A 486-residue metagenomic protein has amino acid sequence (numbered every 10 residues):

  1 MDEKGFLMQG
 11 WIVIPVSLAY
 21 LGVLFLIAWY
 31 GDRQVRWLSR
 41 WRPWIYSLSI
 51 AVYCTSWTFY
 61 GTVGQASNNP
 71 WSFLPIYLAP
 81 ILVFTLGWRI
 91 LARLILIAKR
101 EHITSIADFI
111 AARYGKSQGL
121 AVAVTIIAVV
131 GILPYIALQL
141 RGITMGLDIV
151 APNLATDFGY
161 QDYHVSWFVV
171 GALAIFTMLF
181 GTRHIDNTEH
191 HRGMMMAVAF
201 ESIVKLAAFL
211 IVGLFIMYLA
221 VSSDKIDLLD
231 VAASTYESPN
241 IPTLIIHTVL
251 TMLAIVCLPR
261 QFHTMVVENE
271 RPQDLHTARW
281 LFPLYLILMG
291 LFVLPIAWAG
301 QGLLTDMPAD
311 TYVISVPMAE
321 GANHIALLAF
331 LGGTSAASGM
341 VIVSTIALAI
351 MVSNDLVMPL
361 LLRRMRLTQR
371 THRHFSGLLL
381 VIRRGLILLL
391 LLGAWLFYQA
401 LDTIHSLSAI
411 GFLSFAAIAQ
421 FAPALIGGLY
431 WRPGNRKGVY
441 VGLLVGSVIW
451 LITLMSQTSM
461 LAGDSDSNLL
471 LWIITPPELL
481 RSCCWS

Functional and structural regions predicted by a protein language model:
D2-S486: Membrane-embedded helix-loop-helix hairpins and adjacent transmembrane boundary segments in multi-pass transporters
